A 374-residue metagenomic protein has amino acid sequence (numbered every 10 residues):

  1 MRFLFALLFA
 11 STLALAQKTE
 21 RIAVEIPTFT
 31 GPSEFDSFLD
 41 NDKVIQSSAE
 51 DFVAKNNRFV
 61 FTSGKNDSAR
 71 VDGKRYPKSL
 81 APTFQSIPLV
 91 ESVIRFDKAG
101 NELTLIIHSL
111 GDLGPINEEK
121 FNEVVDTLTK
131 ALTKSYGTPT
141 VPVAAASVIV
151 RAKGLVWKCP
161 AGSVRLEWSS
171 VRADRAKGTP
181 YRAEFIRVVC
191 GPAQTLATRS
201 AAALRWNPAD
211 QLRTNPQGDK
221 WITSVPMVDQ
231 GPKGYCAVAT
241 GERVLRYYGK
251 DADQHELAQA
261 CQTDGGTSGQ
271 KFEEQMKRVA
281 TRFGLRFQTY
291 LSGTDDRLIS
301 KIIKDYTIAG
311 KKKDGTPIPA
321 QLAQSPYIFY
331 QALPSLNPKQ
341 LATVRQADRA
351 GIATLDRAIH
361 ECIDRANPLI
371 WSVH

Functional and structural regions predicted by a protein language model:
F3-T12: Sec-dependent N-terminal signal peptides
S11-L15, Y247: Short hydrophobic alpha-helical membrane-anchoring segments
Q17-K153, K177-G218, S268, V279: Short helix/turn-capping signatures at newly exposed starts of structured segments
R70, R75-V90, G111-L128, V143-V148 (+2 more regions): Conserved active-site-adjacent core of cysteine acyl-enzyme catalytic domains
P139-V141, L166, D251-A252: Substrate-binding/catalytic groove segments of enzymes that remodel or degrade extracellular structural polymers
L155-S170, A176: Intrinsically disordered, low-complexity linkers and stems that provide flexible hinges in membrane-associated
S169-Y330: Active-site-adjacent structural segments surrounding the nucleophilic cysteine of cysteine proteases and isopeptidases
